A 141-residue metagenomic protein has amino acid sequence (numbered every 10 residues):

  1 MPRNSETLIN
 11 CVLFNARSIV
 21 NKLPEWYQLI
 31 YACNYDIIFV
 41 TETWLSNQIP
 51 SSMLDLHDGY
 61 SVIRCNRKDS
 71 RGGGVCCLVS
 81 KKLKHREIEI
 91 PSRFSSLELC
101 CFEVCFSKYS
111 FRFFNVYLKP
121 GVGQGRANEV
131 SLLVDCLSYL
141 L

Functional and structural regions predicted by a protein language model:
M1-L141: A shared catalytic/ligand-binding motif for oxyanion handling
